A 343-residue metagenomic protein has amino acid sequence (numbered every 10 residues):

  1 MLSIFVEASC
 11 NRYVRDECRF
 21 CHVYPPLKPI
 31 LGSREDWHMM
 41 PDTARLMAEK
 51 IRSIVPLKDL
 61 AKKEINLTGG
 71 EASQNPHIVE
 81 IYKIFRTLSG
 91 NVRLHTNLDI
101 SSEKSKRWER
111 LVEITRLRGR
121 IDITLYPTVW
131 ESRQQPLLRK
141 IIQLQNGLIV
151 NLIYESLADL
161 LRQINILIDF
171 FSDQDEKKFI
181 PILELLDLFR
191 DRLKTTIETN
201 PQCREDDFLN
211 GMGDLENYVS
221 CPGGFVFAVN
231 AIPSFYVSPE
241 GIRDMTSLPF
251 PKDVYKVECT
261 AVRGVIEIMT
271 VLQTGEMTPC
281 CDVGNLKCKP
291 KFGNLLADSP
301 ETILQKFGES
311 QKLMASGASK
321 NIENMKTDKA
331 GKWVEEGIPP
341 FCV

Functional and structural regions predicted by a protein language model:
M1-L46, C280-D282: Canonical Radical SAM [4Fe-4S] cluster-binding loop centered on the CxxxCxxC motif and its immediate flanking residues
F5, A72, L295: Hydrophobic pocket-lining residues within nucleotide cofactor-binding pockets
S9-N11, P25-P26, A72-S73, D99-I100 (+6 more regions): Short, solvent-exposed loop/turn segments at secondary-structure junctions
Y24, K28, E276-M277, D282-V343: Flexible mid-to-C-terminal extensions adjoining Fe-S/redox cofactors in radical SAM and related proteins
E35-M39, G70, F292: Pocket-edge positions in alpha/beta enzyme catalytic cores
P41-T68, N75-N200: Radical SAM/AdoMet-radical enzyme domain recognition
G70-E71, Y255: Short, flexible loop segments at the rims of nucleotide/cofactor-binding pockets, characterized by
N151-V283, N321-F341: A C-terminal junction/extension of Radical SAM enzymes
